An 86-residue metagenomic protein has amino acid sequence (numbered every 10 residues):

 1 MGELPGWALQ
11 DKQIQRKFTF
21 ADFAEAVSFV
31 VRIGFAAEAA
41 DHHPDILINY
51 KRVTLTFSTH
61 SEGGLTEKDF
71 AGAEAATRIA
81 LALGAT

Functional and structural regions predicted by a protein language model:
M1-T86: Charge-rich alpha-helical segments
